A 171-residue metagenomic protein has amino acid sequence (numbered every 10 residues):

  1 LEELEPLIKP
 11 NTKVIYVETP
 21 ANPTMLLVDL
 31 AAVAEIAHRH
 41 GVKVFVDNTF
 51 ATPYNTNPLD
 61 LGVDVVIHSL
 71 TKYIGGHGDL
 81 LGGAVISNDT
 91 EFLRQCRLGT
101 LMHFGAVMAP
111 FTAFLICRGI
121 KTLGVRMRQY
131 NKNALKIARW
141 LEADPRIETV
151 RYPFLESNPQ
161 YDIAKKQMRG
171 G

Functional and structural regions predicted by a protein language model:
L1-D144, R151, D162: Conserved PLP-enzyme active-site core in the AAT-like
L135, F154-G171: Conserved glycine-rich beta-strand-loop-beta hairpin in the small C-terminal domain of fold type I
